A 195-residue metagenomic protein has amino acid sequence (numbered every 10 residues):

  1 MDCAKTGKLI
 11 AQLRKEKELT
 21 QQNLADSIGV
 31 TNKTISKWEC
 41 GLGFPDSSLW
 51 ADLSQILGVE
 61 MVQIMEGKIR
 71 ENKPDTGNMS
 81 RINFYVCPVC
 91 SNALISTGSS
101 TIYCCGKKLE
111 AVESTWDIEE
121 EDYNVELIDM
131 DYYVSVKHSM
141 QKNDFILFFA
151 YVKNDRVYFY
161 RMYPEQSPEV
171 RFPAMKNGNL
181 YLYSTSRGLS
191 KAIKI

Functional and structural regions predicted by a protein language model:
M1-E16: A short, Lys/Arg-rich alpha-helix, primarily the initiator
E18-S36: Short alpha-helical DNA-recognition segment
S48-Q63: DNA major-groove recognition helix of helix-turn-helix/homeodomain DNA-binding modules
E66-A93: Short, charged recognition helix plus adjacent turn of helix-turn-helix-like nucleic-acid-binding domains
C87-C90, C104, S184: Short cysteine-rich clusters marking metal-coordination/redox-active sites
G98-A111: Cysteine-rich micro-motifs
G188-I195: Edge beta-strands of extracellular beta-sandwich domains
